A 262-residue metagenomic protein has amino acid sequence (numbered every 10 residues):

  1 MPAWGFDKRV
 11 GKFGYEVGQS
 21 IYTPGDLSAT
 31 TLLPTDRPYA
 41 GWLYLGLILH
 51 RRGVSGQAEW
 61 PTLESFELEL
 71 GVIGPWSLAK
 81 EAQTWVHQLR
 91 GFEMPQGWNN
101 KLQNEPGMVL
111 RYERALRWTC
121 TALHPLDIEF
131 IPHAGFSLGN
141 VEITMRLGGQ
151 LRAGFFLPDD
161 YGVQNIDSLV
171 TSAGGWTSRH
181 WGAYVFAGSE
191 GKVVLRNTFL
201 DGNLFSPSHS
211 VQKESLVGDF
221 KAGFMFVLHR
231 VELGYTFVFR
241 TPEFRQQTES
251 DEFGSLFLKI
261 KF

Functional and structural regions predicted by a protein language model:
M1-K12, R52-S65, W118-F130, F156-D167 (+1 more regions): Short loop/turn motifs that connect adjacent beta-strands in outer-membrane beta-barrel proteins
P2-A82: Long, hydrophobic/aromatic-enriched structural stretches that serve as scaffold segments
G11, Y39-L43, E64, N104-L110 (+6 more regions): Residues that define the transmembrane beta-barrel architecture of outer-membrane proteins
Y15-I21, L68-G74, P132-N140, L151 (+4 more regions): Transmembrane beta-barrel strands of outer-membrane/channel proteins
Q19, L49-R51, R114-C120, F136 (+4 more regions): Residue-level signature of outer-membrane beta-barrel architecture
Y22-D26, V54, I73-A79, R117-T121 (+4 more regions): Sequence/structural signature of outer-membrane beta-barrel proteins
G25-S28, F155-F262: Outer membrane beta-barrel transmembrane domains
T31-P34, E93-N100, G135, S206-S210 (+1 more regions): Extracellular loop and loop/strand-boundary signature of outer-membrane beta-barrel proteins
